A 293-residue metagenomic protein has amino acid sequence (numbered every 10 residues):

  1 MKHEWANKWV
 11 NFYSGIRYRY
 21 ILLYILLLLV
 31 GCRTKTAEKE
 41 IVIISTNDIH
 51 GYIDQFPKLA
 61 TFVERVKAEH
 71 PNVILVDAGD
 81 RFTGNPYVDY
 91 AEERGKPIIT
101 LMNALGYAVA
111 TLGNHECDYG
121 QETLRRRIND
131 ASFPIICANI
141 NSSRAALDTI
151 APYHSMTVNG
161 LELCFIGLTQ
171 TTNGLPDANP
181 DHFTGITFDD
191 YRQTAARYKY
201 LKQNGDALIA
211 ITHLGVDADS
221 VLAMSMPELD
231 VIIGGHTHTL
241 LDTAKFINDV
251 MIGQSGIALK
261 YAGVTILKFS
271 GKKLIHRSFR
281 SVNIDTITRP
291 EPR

Functional and structural regions predicted by a protein language model:
E4-I21: Bacterial N-terminal signal peptides that target proteins for export
L23-L26: Hydrophobic helical h-region of N-terminal Sec-dependent signal peptides in bacterial secretory/periplasmic proteins
L29-G31: C-terminal motif of bacterial Sec signal peptides marking the signal peptidase cleavage site
R33-P292: Acidic, metal/ion-coordinating pockets
